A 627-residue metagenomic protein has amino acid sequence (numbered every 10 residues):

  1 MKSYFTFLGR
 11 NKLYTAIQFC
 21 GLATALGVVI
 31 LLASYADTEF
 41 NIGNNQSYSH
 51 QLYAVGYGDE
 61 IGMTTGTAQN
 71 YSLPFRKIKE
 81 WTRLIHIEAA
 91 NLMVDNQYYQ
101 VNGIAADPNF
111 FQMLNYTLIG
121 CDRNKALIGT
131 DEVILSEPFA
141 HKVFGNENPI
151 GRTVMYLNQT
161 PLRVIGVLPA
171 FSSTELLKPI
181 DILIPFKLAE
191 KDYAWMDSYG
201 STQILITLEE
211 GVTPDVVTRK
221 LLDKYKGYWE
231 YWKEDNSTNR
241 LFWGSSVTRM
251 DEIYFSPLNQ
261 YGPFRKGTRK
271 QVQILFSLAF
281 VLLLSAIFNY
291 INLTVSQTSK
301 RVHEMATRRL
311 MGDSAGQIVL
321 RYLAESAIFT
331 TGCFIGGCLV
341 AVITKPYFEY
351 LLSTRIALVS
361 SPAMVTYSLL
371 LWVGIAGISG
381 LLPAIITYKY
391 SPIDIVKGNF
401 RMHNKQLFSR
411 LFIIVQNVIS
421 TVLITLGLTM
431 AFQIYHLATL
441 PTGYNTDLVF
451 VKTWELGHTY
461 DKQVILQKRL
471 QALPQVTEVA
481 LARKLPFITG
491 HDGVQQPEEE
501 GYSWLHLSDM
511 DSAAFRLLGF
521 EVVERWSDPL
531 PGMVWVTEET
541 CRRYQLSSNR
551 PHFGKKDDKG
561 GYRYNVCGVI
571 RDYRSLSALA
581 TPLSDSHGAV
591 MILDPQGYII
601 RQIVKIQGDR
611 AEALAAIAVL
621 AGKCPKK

Functional and structural regions predicted by a protein language model:
K2-I17, G21, A286-F329, K389-F400: Intracellular coupling helices
T6, R10-N11, Q46, K226-L278 (+6 more regions): Membrane-helix entry/capping segments
N11-E39, Q406-Q433: Short, strongly hydrophobic transmembrane alpha-helices
G27, L31, S246-M250, S326-Y390 (+2 more regions): Small-residue-rich transmembrane alpha-helices
I30-A33, L278-M305, I378-P383: A hydrophobic alpha-helix feature that marks transmembrane segments and, especially, their cytosolic C-terminal ends
L32-N91, D95-Q97, I104, Y199-T207 (+7 more regions): Membrane-proximal extracellular/periplasmic loop immediately following the first transmembrane helix
Y35-S49, P179-E190, K233, F255-P263 (+3 more regions): Short juxtamembrane loops and helix-capping segments at transmembrane helix boundaries of multi-pass membrane proteins
D107-I119, V133-G267, K468, A472-K627: Mid-to-C-terminal secondary-structure elements that act as membrane-proximal/extracytoplasmic interface segments
